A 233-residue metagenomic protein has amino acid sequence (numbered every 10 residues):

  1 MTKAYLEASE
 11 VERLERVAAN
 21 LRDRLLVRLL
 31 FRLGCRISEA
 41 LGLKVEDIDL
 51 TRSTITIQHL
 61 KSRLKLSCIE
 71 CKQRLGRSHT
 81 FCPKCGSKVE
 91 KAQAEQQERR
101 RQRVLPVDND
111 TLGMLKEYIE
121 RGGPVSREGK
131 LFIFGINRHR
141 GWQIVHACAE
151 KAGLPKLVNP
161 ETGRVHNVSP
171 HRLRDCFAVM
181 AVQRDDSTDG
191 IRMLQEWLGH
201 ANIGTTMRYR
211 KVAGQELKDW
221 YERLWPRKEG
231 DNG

Functional and structural regions predicted by a protein language model:
M1-E12, Q58-K61: Flexible interdomain linker/hinge and immediately adjacent N-terminus of the catalytic tyrosine-recombinase domain
T2-Y5, Q73-A92, L224-G233: C-terminal secondary-structure termini that scaffold catalytic or DNA-interacting sites
A8, R16, G42, L50 (+2 more regions): Phosphate-coordinating loops and pocket residues in cytosolic domains that bind phosphorylated ligands
A8-L33, I37, S126, D185: Basic, Lys/Arg- and aromatic-enriched nucleic-acid-binding interface segment
R16, G123-E128, Q143-E196: Short, basic (Lys/Arg/His-rich) helix/loop patches that form interaction surfaces in the mid-to-C-terminal regions
L30-R52: Short, charged phosphate-coordinating catalytic segments
R63-R77, F81-G86, Q93-E117, R127-E150: C-terminal catalytic core of Y-nucleophile DNA break-rejoin enzymes
L198-R223: Catalytic-site neighborhood detector that most strongly recognizes the C-terminal catalytic loop/helix of tyrosine
